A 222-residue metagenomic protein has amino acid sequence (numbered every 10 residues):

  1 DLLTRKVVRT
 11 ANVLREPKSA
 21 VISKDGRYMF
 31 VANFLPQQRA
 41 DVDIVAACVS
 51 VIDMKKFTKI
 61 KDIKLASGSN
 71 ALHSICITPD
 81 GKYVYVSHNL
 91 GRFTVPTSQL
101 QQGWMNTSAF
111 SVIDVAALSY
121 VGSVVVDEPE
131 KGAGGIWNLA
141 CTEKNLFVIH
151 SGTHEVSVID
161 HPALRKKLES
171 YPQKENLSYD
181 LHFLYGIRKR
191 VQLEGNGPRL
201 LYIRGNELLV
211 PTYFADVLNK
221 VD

Functional and structural regions predicted by a protein language model:
L2-R5, D53-F57, D114-L118, H161-L164 (+1 more regions): Short loop/turn segments that connect beta-strands within beta-propeller blades
T10-L14, I63-G68, V125-K131, H182 (+1 more regions): Surface loop/turn motifs at the tips and blade-to-blade linkers of beta-strand repeat domains
E16-K18, V45, A71-H73, N106 (+4 more regions): Beta-rich catalytic cores
K24-G26, P79-G81, C141-K144, I203-G205: Residue-level detector of Asp-centered blade-edge/turn motifs that repeat once per structural unit in beta-propeller
A32-A46, V86-T107, A163-Y171: Short, conserved, GDST-rich strand-edge loop motifs in beta-rich repeat architectures
A47-S50, A109-S111, E155-S157, V217-N219: A short loop-to-beta-strand structural motif that recurs across blades of beta-propeller domains
